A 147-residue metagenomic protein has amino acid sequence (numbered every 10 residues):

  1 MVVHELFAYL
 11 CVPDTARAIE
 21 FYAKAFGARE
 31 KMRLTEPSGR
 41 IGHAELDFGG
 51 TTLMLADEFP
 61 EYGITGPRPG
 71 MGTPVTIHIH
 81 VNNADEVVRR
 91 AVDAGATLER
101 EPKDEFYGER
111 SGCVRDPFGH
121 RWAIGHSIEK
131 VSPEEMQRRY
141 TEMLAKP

Functional and structural regions predicted by a protein language model:
M1-Y9, E20, F26-R115, G125-P147: Vicinal oxygen chelate
V12-A16: Short acidic-aromatic low-complexity motifs
F118: C-terminal catalytic core of tyrosine-transesterase DNA break-rejoin enzymes
